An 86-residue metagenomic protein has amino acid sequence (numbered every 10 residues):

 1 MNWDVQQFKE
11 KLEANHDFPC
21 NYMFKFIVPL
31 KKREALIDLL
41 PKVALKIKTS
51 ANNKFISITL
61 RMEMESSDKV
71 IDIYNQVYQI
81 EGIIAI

Functional and structural regions predicted by a protein language model:
M1-S57, E63-I86: Long, contiguous binding/interaction regions
